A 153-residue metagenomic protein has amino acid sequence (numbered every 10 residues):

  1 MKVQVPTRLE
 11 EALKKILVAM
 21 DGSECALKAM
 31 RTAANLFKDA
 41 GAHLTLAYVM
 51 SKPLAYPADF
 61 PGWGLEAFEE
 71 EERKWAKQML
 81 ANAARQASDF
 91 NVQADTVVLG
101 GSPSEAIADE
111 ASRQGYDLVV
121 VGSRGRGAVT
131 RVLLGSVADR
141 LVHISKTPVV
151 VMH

Functional and structural regions predicted by a protein language model:
M1-E11, R85-V119: Structural beta-alpha unit
R8-W63, Q86, V92: Small/aliphatic-rich secondary-structure junction motif
N35-K38, S112, H143: Solvent-exposed polar/charged
T45, D95, V150: Conserved beta-strand positions in the Rossmann-like core of class I SAM-dependent methyltransferases
Y48, G122-R124, H153: Short secondary-structure boundary segments
P61-L65, R113-G115, V137-A138: Short, hinge-like loop/turn segments at secondary-structure boundaries
G64-Q78: A short acidic, glycine-rich active-site loop that binds or catalyzes chemistry on phosphate/adenosine moieties
L118-H143: Glycine-rich, Arg-bearing micro-motifs that act as flexible, cationic patches
